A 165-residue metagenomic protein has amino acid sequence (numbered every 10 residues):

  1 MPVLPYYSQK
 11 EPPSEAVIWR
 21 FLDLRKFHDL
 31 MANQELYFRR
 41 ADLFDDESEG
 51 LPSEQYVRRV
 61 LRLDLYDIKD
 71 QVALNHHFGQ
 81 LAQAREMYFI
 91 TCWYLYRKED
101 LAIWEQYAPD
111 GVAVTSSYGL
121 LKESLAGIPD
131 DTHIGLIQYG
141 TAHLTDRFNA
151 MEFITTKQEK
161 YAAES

Functional and structural regions predicted by a protein language model:
M1-S165: Partner-binding and oligomerization surfaces adjacent to conserved cores of proteins that assemble macromolecular
